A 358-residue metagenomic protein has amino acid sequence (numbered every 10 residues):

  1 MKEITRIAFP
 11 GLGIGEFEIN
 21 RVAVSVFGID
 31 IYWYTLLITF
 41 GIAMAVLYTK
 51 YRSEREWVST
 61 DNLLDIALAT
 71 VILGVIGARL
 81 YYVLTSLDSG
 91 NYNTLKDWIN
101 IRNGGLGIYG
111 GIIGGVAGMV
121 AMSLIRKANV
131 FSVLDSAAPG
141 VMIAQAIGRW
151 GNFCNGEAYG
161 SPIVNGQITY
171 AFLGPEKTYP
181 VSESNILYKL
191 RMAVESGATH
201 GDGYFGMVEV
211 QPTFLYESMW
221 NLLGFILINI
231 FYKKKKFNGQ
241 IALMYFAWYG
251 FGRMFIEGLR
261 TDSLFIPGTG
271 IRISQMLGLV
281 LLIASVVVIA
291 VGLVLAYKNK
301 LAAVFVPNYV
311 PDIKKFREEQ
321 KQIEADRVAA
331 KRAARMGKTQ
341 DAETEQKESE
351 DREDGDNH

Functional and structural regions predicted by a protein language model:
M1-H358: A feature for loop-to-transmembrane-helix boundaries and adjacent hydrophobic helices in multi-pass integral membrane
